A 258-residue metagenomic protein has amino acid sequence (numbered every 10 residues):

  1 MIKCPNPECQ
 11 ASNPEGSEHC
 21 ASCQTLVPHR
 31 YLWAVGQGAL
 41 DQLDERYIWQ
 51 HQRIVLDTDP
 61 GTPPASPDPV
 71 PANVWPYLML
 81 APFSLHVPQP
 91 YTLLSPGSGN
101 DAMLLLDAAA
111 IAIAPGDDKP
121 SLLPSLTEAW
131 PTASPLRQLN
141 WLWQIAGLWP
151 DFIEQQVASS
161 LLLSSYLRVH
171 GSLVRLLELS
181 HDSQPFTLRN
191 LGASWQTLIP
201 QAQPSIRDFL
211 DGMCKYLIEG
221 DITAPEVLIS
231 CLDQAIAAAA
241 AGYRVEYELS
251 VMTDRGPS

Functional and structural regions predicted by a protein language model:
I2-C4, Y31-V35: A short beta-strand micro-motif
I2-E15: Short Cys/His-rich zinc-binding micro-motifs
C4-N6, C20-C23: Short cysteine-rich clusters marking metal-coordination/redox-active sites
C23-L32: Short Cys/His-rich micro-motifs in 6-15 aa windows
L32, A109, L179: Surface loops and adjacent helix of pleckstrin homology
L40, E45-Y47, I54-V55, A114-G256: C-lobe/activation-segment region of protein kinase-like
H51-W75, L80-L139: Conserved structural core of kinase catalytic domains
